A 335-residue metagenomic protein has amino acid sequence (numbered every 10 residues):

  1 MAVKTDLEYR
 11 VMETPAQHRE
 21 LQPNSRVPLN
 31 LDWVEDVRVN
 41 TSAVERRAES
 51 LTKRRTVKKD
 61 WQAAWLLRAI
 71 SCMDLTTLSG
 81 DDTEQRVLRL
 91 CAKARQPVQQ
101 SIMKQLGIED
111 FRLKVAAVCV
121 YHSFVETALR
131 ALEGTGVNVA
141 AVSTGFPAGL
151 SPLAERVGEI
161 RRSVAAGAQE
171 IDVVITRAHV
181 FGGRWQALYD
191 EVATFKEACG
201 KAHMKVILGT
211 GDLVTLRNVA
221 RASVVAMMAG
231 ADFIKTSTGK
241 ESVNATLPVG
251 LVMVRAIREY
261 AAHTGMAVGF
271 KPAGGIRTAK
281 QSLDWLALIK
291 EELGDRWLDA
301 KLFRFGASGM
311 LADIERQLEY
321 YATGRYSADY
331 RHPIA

Functional and structural regions predicted by a protein language model:
A2-G107, F111: Alpha/beta catalytic barrel-like cores
D60-I70, D81-L113, S123-K271, R277-S308 (+1 more regions): Alpha/beta enzyme core
V118-V120: Short, hydrophobic beta-strand segments that form beta-sheet elements in well-ordered domains
